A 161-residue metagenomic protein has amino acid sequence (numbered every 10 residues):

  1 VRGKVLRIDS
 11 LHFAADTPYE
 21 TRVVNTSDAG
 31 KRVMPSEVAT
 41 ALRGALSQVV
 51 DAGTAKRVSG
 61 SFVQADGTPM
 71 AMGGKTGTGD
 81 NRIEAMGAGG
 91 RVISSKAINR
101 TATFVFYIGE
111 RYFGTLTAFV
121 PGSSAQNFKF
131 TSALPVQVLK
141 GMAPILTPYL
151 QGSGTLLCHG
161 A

Functional and structural regions predicted by a protein language model:
V1-A161: A penicillin-recognizing enzyme superfamily signal
